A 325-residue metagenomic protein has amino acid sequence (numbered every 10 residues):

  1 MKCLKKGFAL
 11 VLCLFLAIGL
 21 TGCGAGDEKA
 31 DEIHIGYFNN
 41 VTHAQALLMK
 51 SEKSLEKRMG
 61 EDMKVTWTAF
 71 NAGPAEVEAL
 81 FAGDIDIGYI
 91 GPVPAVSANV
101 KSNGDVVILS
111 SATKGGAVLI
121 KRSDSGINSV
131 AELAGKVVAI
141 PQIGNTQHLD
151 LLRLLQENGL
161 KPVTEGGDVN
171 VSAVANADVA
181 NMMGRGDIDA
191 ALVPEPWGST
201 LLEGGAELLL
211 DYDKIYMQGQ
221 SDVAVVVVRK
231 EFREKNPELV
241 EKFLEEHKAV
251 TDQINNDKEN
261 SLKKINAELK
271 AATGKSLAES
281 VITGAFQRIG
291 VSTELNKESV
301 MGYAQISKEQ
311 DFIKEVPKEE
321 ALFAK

Functional and structural regions predicted by a protein language model:
M1-I33: Short, low-complexity disordered leader/linker segments with a strong preference for bacterial N-terminal type II
D31-S172, D189-E195, L209: Short, glycine-/small- and polar/acidic-enriched structural segments that line small-molecule recognition paths
M49-E52, R58, A79, G83 (+12 more regions): Structured segments of extracytoplasmic/periplasmic soluble domains in secreted or envelope-associated proteins
E56-M63, K214-Q218, Q287-E298: Short, solvent-exposed loop/beta-turn-alpha elements that line the ligand-binding surface or hinge of extracytoplasmic
P94, E165-D168, S172, A177-N266: Pocket-lining segment of extracytoplasmic ligand-binding domains
E234-F312: Secondary-structure end/capping motifs
E315-K325: Hinge/cleft segment of the Venus flytrap/periplasmic-binding protein
